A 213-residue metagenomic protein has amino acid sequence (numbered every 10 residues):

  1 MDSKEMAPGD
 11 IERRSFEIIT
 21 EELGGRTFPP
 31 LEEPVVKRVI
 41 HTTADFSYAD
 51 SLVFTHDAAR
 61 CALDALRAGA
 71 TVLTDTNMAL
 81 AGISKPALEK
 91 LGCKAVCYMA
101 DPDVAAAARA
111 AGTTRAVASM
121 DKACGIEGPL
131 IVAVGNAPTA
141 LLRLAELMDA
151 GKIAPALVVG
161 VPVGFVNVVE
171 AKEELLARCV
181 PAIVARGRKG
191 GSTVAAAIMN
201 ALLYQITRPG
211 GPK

Functional and structural regions predicted by a protein language model:
M1-P30: Charged, compositionally biased N-terminal leader segments and the immediate start of the first structured element
I18-R26, T42-F46, A65-G69, P86 (+5 more regions): Change "in soluble alpha/beta enzymes" to "in soluble alpha/beta proteins
T27-H41: N-terminal glycine-rich anion-binding loops that anchor highly charged ligand groups
D50-A65: A short, well-structured juxtamembrane/interface segment
D75, V158-G160, I198: Buried hydrophobic positions in well-ordered alpha/beta secondary-structure cores of metabolic enzymes
A79-G82, P138-L144, F165-V169, G191-A195: Short glycine/serine/threonine-rich phosphate/pyrophosphate-binding segments that cradle anionic phosphate groups
A87-I126: Long, charge-dense
A156, V166-K213: C-terminal functional extensions of proteins
